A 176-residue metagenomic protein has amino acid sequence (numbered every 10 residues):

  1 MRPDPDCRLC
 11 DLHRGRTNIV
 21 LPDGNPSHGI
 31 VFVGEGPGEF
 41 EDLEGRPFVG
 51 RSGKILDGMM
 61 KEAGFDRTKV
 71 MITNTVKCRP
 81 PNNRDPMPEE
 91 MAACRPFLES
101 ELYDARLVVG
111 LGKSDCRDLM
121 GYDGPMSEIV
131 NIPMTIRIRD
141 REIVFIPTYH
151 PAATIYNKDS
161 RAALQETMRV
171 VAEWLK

Functional and structural regions predicted by a protein language model:
M1-R51, K61-E62, R141, K176: Active-site and ligand/interface coordination hotspots across diverse enzymes and nucleic-acid-associated assemblies
I19-D23, M60-K61, L98-S100, M134-I136: Short, flexible, glycine/charge-rich loop motifs used to bind or transfer phosphoryl groups or to couple energy/partner
E35, N74-T75: Short, conserved active-site loops that position catalytic residues or coordinate cofactors/metal ions across diverse
F48-I55, E90, A163: Short acidic-hydrophobic sequence patches enriched in Asp/Glu that either
R51-V70: The first long alpha-helix at the start of the GST-like C-terminal all-alpha domain
R67-T68, T75-K176: Glycine/proline-rich loop-helix segments at beta-alpha junctions forming the active-site rim of enzyme cores
